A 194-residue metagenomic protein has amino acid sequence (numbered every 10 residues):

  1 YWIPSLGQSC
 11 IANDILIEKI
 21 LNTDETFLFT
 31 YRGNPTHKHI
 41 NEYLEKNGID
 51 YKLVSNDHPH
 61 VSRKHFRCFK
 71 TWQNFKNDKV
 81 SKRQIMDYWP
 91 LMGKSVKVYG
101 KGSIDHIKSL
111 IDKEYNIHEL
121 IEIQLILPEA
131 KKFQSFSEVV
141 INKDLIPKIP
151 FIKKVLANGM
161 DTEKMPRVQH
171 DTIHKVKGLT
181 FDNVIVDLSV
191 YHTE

Functional and structural regions predicted by a protein language model:
Y1-E194: The feature marks helicase ATPase cores and/or their adjacent C-terminal helical subdomains in SF1/SF2/AAA+ helicases
